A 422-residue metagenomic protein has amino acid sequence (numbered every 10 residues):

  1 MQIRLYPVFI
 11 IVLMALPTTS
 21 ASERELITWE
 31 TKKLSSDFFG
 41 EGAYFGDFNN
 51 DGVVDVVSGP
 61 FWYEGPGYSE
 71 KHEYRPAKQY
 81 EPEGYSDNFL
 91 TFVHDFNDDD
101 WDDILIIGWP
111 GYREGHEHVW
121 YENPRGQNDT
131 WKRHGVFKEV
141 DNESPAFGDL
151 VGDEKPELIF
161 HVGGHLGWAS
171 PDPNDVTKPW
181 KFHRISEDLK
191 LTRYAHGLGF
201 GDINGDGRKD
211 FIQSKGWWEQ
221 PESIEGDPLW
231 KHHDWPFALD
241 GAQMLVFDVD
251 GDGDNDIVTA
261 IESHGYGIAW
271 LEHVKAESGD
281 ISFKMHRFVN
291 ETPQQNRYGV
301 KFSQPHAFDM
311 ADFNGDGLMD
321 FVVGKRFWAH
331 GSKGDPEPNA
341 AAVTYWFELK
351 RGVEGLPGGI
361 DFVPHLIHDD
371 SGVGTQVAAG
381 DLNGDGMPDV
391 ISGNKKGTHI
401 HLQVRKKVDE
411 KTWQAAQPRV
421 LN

Functional and structural regions predicted by a protein language model:
M1-I3: N-terminal secretory signal peptides that target proteins for export/translocation
Y6-P17: Bacterial N-terminal signal peptides
A21-N422: Beta-propeller-forming repeat regions
